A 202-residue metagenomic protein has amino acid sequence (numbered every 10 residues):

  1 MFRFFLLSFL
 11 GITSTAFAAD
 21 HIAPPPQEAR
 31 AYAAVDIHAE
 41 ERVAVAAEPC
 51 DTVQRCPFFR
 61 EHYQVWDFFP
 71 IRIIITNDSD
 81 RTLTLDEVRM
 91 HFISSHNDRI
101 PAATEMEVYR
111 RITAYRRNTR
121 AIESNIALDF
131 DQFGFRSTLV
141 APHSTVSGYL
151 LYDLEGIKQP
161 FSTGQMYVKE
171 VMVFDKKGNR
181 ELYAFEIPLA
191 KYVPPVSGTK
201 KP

Functional and structural regions predicted by a protein language model:
F2-T13: Sec-dependent N-terminal signal peptides
A16-A18: Boundary at the C-terminal end of the N-terminal hydrophobic targeting segment
P25-W66: Low-complexity, acidic Ser/Thr/Pro/Gly-rich terminal tails and inter-domain linkers that flank the onset of structured
R55-P70, D78-T82, T138-A141: Short, solvent-exposed beta-strand/turn "edge" segments of beta-rich domains on protein surfaces
T76-R81, E155-I157: Short solvent-exposed strand-capping/beta-turn motif centered on an Asx-Ser/Thr pair
D78-V140, E186-V196: The feature marks short-to-medium sequence segments in extracytoplasmic or secretory-pathway proteins
D131-I157: Intrinsically disordered, low-complexity Pro/Gly/Ser/Thr-rich segments with frequent PxxP/GP/PP motifs and embedded
S147-K176: Short, surface-exposed ligand- or partner-binding patches at beta-edge/loop junctions that are enriched in aromatics
